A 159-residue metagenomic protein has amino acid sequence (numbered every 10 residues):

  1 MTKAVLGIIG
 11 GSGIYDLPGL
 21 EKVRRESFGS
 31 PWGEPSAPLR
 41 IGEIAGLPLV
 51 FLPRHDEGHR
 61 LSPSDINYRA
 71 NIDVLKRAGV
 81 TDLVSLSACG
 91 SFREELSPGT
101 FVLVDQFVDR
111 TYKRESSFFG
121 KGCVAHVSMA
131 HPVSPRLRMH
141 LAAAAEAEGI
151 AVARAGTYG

Functional and structural regions predicted by a protein language model:
M1-M129: Metabolite-binding pocket within alpha/beta catalytic cores that recognizes anionic/polar moieties
P132-G159: Active-site rim beta-loop-alpha module in soluble metabolic enzymes
